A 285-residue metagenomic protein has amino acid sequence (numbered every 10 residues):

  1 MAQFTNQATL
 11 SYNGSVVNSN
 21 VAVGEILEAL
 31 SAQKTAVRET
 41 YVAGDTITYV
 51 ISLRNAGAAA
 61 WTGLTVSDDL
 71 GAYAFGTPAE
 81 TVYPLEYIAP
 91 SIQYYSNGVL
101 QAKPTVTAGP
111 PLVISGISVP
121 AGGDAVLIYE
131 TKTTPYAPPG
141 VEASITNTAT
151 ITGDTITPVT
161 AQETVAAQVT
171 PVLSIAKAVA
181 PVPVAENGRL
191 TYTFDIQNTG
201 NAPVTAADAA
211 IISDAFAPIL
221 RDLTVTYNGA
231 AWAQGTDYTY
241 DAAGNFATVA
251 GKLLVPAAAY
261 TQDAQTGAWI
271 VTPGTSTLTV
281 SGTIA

Functional and structural regions predicted by a protein language model:
M1-A285: Exported/extracytosolic protein signature
